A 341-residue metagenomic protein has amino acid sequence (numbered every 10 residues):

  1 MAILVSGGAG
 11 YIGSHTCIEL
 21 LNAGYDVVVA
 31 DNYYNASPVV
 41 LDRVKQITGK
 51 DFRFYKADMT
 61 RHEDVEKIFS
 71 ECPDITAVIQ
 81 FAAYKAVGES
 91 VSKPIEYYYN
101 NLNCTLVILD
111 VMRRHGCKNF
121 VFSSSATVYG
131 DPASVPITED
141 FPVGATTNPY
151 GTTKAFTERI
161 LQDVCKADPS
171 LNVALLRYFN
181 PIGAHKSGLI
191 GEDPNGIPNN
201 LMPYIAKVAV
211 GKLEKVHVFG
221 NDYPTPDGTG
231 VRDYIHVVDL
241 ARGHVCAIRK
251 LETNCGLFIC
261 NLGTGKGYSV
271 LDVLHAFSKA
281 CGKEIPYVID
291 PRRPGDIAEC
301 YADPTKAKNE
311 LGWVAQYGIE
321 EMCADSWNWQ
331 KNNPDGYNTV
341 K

Functional and structural regions predicted by a protein language model:
M1-A184: N-terminal Rossmann-like NAD(P)+-binding domain of SDR-like oxidoreductases, especially those catalyzing
G7, D31, Y55, Q80 (+9 more regions): Short, flexible active-site loop motifs that bind/organize anionic cofactors or intermediates
Y98, T147-A155, G191-N199, P203 (+1 more regions): Short-chain dehydrogenase/reductase
L176, S187, V216-V218: Oxidoreductase cofactor-interface core, primarily capturing Rossmann-like NAD(P)-dependent enzymes
G183-H185, D222-Y223: Short, basic/glycine-rich phosphate-binding loops at helix/coil junctions that contact nucleotide phosphates
H185-P198, I205-V208, E214: Hydrophobic, Gly/Ser/Ala-rich alpha-helical and linker tracts in large acyl-processing enzymes of secondary/lipid
L201-K341: C-terminal substrate-binding subdomain of Rossmann-fold SDR/epimerase-dehydratase oxidoreductases
